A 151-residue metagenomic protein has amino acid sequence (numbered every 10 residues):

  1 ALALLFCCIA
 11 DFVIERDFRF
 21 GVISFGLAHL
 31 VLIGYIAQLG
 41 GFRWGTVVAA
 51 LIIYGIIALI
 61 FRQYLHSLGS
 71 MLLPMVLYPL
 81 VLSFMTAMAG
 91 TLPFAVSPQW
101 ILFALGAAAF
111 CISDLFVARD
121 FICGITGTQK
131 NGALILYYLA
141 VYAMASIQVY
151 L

Functional and structural regions predicted by a protein language model:
A1-L151: Polytopic alpha-helical membrane-helix bundles and their juxtamembrane interface segments in multi-pass membrane
